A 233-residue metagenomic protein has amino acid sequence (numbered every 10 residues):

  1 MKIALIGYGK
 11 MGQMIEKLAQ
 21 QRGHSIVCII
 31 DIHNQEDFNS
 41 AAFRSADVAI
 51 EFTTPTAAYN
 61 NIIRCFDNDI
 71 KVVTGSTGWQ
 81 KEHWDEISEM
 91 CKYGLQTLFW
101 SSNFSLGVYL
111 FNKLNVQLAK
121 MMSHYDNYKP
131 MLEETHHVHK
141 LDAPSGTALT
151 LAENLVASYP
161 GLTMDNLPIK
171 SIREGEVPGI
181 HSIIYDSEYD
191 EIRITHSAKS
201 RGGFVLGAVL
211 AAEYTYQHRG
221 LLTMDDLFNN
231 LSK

Functional and structural regions predicted by a protein language model:
K10-F43, H124-K233: C-terminal substrate-binding/catalytic lobe of Rossmann-fold NAD(P)-dependent oxidoreductases
S40-V48, F52-G75, W84-E86: Rossmann-fold NAD(P) dinucleotide-binding segment
S76-L98, Y109, L114-Q117: Rossmann-fold NAD(P)-binding glycine/threonine-rich loop
E86-S105, M122, Y128, L132: Rossmann-fold dehydrogenase core element
Y109-N127, A143: Rossmann-like NAD(P)H-binding beta-loop-alpha module
